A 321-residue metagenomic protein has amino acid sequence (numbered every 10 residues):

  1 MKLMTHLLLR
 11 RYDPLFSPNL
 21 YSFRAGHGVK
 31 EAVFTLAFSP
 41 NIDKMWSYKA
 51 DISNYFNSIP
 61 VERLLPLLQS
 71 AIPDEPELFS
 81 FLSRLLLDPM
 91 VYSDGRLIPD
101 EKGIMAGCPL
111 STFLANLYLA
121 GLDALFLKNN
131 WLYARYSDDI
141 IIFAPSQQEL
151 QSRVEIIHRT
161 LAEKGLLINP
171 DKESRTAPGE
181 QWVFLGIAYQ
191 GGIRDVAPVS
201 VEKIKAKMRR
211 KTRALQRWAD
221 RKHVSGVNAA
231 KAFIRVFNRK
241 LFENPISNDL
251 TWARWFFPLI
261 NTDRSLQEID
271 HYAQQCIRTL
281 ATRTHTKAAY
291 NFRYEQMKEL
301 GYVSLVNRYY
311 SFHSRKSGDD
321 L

Functional and structural regions predicted by a protein language model:
M1-Q69, P73, F79, M90-S93 (+1 more regions): Conserved two-metal-ion catalytic palm core of "right-hand" nucleic acid polymerases, unifying RNA-dependent RNA
K2, G95, P99, A124 (+4 more regions): Right-hand nucleic-acid polymerase module
H6-D13, E101-M105, Q147-Q151, F233-F237: A broad, low-specificity signal for short, low-complexity segments enriched in glycine/proline and polar/charged
P18, V33, F38-S137, I141-T160 (+1 more regions): Conserved polymerase palm-domain catalytic core
R24, I72, R159, K207-M208 (+1 more regions): Short, intrinsically disordered/low-complexity patches at protein termini and at juxtamembrane boundaries
G26, G103-I104, C108, L259-L266: Conserved phosphate/pyrophosphate-binding and hydrolysis machinery centered on Walker-type P-loop NTPases, extending
